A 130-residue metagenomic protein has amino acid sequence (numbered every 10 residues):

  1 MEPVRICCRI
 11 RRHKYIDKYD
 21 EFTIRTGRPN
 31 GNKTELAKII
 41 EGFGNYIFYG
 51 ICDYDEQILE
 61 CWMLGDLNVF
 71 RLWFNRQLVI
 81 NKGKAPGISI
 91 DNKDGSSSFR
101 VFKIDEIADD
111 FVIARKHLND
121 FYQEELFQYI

Functional and structural regions predicted by a protein language model:
M1-I16: Conserved catalytic cores of phosphodiester-cleaving nucleases, focusing on short active-site segments
R9-R11, P29, C52: Histidine- and/or cysteine-centered catalytic micro-motif in compact active-site loops
H13-N32: Active-site-adjacent loop/helix micro-motif of nuclease/hydrolase catalytic cores
T34, C52-I130: Non-catalytic C-terminal interaction segments of nucleic acid-processing enzymes
E41: Short, positively charged
